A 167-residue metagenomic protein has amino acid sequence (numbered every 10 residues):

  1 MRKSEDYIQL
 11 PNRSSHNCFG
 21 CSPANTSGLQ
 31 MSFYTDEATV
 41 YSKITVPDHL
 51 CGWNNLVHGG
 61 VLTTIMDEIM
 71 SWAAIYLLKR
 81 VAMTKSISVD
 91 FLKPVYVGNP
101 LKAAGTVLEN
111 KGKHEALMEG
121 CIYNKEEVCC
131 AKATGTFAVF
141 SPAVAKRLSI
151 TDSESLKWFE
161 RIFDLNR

Functional and structural regions predicted by a protein language model:
M1-D48, S153, W158-R167: Non-catalytic linker/capping segments at the edges of enzyme domains
M1-Q9, Y96-V97, L108-R167: HotDog/MaoC-like acyl-thioester-processing domains
I8, P23, S32-Y34, K79-V81 (+3 more regions): Generic marker of residues within folded, mature protein domains
S14, S27-L29, K85-I87, N99-A103 (+1 more regions): Short beta-strand or tight-loop elements that sit immediately N-terminal to catalytic metal-binding acidic residues
A38, M83-K85, L101, A116 (+1 more regions): Hydrophobic core residues within well-ordered beta-strands of beta-rich domains
S42, I87-F91, G105, G120 (+1 more regions): A structural signal for short, well-ordered beta-strand segments
K43-T64: A conserved, well-ordered hydrophobic junction motif at loop->secondary-structure transitions
I69-K102, V107-L108: Hydrophobic beta-strand-centered segment that forms part of the acyl-chain substrate-binding groove
